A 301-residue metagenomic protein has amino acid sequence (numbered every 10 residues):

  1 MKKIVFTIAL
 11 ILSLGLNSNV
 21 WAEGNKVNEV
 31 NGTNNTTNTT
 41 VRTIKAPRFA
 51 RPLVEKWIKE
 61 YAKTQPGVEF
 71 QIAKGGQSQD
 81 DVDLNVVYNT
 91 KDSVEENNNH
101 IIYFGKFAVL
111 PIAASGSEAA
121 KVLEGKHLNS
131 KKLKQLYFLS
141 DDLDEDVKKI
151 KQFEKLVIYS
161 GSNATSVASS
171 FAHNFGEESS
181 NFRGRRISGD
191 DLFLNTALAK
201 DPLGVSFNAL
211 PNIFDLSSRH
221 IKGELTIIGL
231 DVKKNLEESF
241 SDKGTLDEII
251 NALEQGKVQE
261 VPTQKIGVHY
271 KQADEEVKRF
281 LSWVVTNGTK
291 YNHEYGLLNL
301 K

Functional and structural regions predicted by a protein language model:
M1-I4: Positively charged n-region of N-terminal signal peptides that target proteins for export
T7-G15: Bacterial N-terminal signal peptides
I8, N89, L210: Residues that line or immediately flank small-molecule/substrate-binding pockets and catalytic motifs
W21-P66, G75, H100-I102, F107 (+1 more regions): Exported/periplasmic ABC-transporter solute-binding proteins
P66-V68, Q79-D92, K200-F207: Alpha-to-beta junction loops
A73-H100, I213-S217: Pocket-flanking alpha-helical
